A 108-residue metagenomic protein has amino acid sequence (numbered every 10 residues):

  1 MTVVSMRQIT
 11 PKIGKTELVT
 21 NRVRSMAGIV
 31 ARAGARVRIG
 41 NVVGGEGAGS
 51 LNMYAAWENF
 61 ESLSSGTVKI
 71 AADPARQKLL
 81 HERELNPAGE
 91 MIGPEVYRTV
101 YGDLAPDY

Functional and structural regions predicted by a protein language model:
V4-I9: Active-site-flanking beta-strand signature of metal-NTP-handling nucleotidyl enzymes and homologous cyclase-like
T10, Y54-A56: Short hydrophobic/aromatic beta-strand micro-patches that form the beta-sheet surface supporting nucleotide- or nucleic
T10-N21: Short, surface-exposed ligand-recognition loops at beta-strand->loop->(often short) alpha-helix junctions that present
N21-I39, A56-E95: An amphipathic, aromatic/His-enriched active-site/gating alpha helix that lines ligand/cofactor pockets
G40-G44: Short, solvent-exposed loop/turn elements at beta->coil junctions and helix N-caps that rim active or binding pockets
E46-G47, N86-Y108: Long, low-complexity, Ser/Thr/Gly/Pro-rich intrinsically disordered segments that act as flexible linkers and assembly
G47-G49, E61-S62: A solvent-exposed, acidic/Ser-Thr-rich amphipathic alpha-helical stretch
